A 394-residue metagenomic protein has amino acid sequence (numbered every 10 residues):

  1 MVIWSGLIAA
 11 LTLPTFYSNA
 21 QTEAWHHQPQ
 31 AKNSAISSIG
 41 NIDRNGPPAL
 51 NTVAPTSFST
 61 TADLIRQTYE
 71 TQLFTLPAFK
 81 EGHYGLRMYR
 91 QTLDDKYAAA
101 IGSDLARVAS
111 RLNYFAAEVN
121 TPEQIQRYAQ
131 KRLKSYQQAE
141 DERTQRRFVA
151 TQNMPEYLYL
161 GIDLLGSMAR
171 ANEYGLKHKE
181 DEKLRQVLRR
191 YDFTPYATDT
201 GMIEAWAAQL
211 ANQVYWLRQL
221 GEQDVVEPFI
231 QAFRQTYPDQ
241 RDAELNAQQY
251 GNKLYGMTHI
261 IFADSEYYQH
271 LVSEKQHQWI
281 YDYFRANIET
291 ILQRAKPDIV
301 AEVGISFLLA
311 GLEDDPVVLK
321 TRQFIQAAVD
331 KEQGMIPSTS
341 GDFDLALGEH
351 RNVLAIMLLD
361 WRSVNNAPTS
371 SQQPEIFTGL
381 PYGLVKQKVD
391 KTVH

Functional and structural regions predicted by a protein language model:
M1-T22: Classical Sec-dependent N-terminal signal peptides that target proteins to the secretory pathway
W25-E142, R146, N153-G175, K179-T194 (+1 more regions): Terminal, non-catalytic domain-edge segments
I125-A129, I299-F307: Noncatalytic linker/hinge segments flanking ATPase motor cores
R143-V300, L308-G311, L319-R322, Q326: Eukaryote-skewed repeat-based solenoidal scaffolds used as protein-protein interaction platforms, primarily
R294-E302, A346-V353: Amphipathic alpha-helical protein-interaction segments enriched in hydrophobic
